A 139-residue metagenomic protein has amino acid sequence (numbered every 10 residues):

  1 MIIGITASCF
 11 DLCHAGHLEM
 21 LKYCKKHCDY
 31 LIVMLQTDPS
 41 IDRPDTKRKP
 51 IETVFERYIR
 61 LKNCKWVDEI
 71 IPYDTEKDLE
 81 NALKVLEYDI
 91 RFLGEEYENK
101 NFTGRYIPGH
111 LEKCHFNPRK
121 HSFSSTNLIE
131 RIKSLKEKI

Functional and structural regions predicted by a protein language model:
M1-I139: Nucleotidyltransferase catalytic core that binds NTPs
